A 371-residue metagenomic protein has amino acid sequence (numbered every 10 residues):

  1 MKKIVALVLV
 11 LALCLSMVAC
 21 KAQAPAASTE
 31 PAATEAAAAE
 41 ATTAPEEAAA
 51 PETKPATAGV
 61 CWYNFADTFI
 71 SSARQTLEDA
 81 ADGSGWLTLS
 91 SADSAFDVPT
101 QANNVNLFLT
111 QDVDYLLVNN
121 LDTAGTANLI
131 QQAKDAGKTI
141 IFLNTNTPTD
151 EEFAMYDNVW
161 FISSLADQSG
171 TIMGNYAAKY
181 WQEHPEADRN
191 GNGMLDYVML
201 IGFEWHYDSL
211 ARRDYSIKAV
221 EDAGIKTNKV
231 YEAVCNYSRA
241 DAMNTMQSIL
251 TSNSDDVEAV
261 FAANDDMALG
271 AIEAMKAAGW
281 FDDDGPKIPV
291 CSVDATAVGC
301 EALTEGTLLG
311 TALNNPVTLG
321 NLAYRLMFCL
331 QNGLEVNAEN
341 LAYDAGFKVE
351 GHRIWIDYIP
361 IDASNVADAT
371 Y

Functional and structural regions predicted by a protein language model:
M1-T57, D82-G83, Q131-A136, N365-T370: Short, low-complexity disordered leader/linker segments with a strong preference for bacterial N-terminal type II
K54-A56, G193-E204, A219, G320-Y371: Hinge/cleft segment of the Venus flytrap/periplasmic-binding protein
T57-A80, S84, L89-L107, Q111-V113 (+3 more regions): Extracytoplasmic "Venus flytrap"
A58, Q101, W160-M194, A242-M243 (+2 more regions): Hydrophobic alpha-helical segments within soluble ligand-binding/sensing domains
F69-G83, L87, S169-M173, Y207-K226 (+3 more regions): Short, solvent-exposed amphipathic alpha-helices that sit in or adjacent to ligand/effector-binding or catalytic
G83-S94, D196-M199, E221-N236: Short beta-strand elements in bilobed, periplasmic/extracellular small-molecule ligand-binding domains
V105-N106, T110, D114-D135, Y215-S216 (+1 more regions): Hydrophobic alpha-helical
L129-Q168, E186-M194, T296-T304, L309: Flexible loop/hinge segments that line or gate small-molecule binding clefts
